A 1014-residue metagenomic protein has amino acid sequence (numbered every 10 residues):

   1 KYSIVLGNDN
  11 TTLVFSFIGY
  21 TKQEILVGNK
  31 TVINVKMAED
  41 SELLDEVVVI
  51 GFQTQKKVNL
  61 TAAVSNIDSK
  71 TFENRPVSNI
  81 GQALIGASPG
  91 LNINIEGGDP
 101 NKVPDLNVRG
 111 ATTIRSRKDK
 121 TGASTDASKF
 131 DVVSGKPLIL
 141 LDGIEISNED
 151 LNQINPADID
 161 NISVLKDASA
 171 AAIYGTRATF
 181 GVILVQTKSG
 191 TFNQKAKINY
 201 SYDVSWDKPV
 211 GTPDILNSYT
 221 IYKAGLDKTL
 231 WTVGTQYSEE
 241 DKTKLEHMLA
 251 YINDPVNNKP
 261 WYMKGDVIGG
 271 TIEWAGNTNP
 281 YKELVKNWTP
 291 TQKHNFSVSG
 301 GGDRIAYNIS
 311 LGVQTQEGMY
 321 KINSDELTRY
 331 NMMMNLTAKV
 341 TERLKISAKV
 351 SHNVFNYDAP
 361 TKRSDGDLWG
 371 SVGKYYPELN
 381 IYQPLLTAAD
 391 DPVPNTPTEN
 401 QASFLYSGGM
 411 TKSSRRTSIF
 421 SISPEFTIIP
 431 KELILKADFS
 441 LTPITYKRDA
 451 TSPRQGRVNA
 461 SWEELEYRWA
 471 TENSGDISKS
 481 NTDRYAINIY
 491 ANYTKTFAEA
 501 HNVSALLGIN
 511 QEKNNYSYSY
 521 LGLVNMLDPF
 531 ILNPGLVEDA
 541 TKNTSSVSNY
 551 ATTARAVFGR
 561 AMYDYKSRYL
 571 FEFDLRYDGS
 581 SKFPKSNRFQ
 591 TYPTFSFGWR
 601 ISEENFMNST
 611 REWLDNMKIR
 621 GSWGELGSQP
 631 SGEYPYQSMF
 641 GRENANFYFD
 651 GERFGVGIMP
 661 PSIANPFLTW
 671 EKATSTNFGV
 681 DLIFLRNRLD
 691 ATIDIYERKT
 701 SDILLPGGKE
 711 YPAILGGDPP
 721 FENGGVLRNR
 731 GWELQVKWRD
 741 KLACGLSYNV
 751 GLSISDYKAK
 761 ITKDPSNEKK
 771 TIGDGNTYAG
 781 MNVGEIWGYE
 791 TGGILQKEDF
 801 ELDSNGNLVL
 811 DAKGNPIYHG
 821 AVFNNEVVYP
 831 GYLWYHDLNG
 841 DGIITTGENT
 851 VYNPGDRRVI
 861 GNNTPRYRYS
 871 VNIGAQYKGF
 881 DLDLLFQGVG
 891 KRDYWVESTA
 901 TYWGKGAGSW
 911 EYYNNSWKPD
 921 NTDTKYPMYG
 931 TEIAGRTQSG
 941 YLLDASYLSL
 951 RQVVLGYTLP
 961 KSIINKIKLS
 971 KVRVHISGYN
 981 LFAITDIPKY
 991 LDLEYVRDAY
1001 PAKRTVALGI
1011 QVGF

Functional and structural regions predicted by a protein language model:
K1-M333, K345-S347, K769-K770, N839: Short, small/polar-rich motifs associated with maturation and membrane association, primarily at protein termini
G190-A196, D303-R304, R343, I428-L435 (+10 more regions): Short loop/turn motifs that connect adjacent beta-strands in outer-membrane beta-barrel proteins
N199-T271, R739-G861: Conserved small-residue
P209-G211, I272-G312, Q316-N323, N331-N400 (+10 more regions): Flexible loop and strand-edge segments within Gram-negative outer membrane beta-barrel domains
I221-G234, Y251-G276, G366-A402, P453-N473 (+7 more regions): Surface-exposed loop/turn segments flanking beta-strands in extracellular/periplasmic regions
I268, S403, S580, V889-G978: Extracytoplasmic gating/loop element in the C-terminal half of outer-membrane beta-barrel translocons and assembly
K286-D303, G312, Q401-A450, S474-A498 (+10 more regions): Outer-membrane beta-barrel transmembrane strands
M319-R329, S351-N353, A359-T361, R416-T417 (+5 more regions): Small-side-chain secondary-structure face that scaffolds active or pore-lining regions
